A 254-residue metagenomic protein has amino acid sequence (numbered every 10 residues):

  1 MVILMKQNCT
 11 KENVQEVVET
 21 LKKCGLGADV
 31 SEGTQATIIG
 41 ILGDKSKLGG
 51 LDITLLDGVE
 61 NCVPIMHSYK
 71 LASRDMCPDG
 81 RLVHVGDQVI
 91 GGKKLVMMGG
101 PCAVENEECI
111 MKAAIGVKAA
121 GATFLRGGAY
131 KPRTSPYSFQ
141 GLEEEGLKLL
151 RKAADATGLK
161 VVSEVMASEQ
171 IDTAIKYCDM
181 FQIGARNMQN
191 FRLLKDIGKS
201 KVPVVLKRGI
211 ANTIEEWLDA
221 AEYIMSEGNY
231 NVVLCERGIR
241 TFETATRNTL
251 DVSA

Functional and structural regions predicted by a protein language model:
M1-M97: Non-catalytic terminal accessory/regulatory regions of metabolic enzymes
K6, L142, G158-E169, D179-N190 (+2 more regions): Catalytic beta/alpha-barrel core
I53, G100, L125, A174 (+1 more regions): Conserved, mostly hydrophobic/aromatic
V85, S200-A254: Catalytic alpha/beta core domains of metabolic enzymes, predominantly
L95-K112, S135-G141, K160-E164, A185 (+1 more regions): Active-site mouth loops of central-metabolism enzymes
G121, T173-Q182, G198-V204, M225-N231: Glycine-enriched alpha-helix->loop->beta-strand junction motifs that scaffold or abut catalytic
R126-E144: Glycine-rich, proline-tolerant flexible connector loops at the mouths of alpha/beta enzymes
F139-S163, D196-P203, S253-A254: Alpha-helix-loop-beta-strand connector modules within alpha/beta enzyme cores
